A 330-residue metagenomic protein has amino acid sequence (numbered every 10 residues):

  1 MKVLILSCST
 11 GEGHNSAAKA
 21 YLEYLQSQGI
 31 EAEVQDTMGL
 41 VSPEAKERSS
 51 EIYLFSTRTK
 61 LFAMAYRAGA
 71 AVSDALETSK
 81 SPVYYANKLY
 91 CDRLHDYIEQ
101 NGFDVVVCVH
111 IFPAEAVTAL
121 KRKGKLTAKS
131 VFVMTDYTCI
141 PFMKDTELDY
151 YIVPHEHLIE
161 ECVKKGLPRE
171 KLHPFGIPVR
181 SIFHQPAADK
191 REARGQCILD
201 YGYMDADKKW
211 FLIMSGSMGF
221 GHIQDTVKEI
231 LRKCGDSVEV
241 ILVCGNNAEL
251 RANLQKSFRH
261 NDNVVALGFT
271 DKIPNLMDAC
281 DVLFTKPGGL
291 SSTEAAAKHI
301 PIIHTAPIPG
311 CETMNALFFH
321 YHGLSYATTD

Functional and structural regions predicted by a protein language model:
M1-L4: Extreme N-terminal starter segment of soluble prokaryotic enzymes
C8-K19, G221: A short, glycine/small-residue-rich beta-strand->loop->alpha-helix junction that serves as a flexible
E12, A17, V72-L167, K171-P174: Active-site and donor-binding regions of nucleotide-sugar-utilizing enzymes
A20-Y97: Conserved N-terminal ligand/cofactor-binding loop architecture of enzyme catalytic domains
D149-W210, S215-S217: A nucleotide-sugar donor-handling region in carbohydrate enzymes
R191-G195, M204-A279: Donor-nucleotide binding loops and adjacent catalytic segments primarily of GT-B fold Leloir glycosyltransferases
D278-P287: Acidic donor-binding loop of glycosyltransferase active sites
S292-D330: Catalytic binding pocket for nucleotide-activated donors in carbohydrate/polymer assembly enzymes
